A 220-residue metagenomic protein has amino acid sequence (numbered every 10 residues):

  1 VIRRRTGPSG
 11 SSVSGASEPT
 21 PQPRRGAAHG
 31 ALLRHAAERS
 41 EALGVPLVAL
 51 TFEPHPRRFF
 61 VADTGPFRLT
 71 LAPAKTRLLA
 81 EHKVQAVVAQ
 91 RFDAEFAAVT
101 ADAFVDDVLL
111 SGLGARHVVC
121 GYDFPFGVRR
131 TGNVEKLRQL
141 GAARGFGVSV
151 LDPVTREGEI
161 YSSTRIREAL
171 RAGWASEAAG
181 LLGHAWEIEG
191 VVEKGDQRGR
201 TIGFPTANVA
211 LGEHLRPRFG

Functional and structural regions predicted by a protein language model:
V1-R3, S14: Topogenic membrane-insertion module of multi-pass membrane proteins
R3-R5, S9: Low-acidity, Ser/Thr- and Arg-rich intrinsically disordered low-complexity segments
S11-L71: N-terminal catalytic cores of NTP/NDP-binding nucleotidyl/phosphoryl-transfer enzymes
P46, Q85, G147: Residue-level detector of anion-binding/catalytic polar loops
A49, A89, V150-L151: A structural preference for short, hydrophobic beta-strand core positions in alpha/beta folds
P54-R144: N-terminal Rossmann-like or analogous alpha/beta NTP/dinucleotide-binding catalytic cores that position adenine
D106, G112-G220: Active-site cores that bind ATP or allylic diphosphates and position pyrophosphate for catalysis
